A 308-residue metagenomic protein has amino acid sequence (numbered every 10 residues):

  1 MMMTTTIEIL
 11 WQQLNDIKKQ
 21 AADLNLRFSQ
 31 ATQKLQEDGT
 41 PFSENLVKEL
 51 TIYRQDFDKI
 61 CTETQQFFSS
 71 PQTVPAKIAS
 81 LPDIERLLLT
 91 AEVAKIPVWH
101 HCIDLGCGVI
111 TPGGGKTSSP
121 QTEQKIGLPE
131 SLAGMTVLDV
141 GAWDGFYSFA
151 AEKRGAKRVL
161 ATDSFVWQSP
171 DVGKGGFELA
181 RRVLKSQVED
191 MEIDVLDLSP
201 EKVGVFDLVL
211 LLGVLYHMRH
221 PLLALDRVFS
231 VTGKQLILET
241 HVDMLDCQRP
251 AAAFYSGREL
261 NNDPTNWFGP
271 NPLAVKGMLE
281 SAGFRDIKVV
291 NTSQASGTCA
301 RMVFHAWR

Functional and structural regions predicted by a protein language model:
M1-M2: Short, Lys/Arg-enriched N-terminal segments with co-localized hydrophobic residues within the first ~10-30 amino acids
T6-W11, N15-I17, L26, K34 (+5 more regions): Conserved N-terminal segment of class I S-adenosyl-L-methionine
G113, G134-T136, L211-L212, N261-D263: Short, contiguous strand/loop micro-motifs
L138, T162, L212, L238-E239: Active-site flanking residues adjacent to catalytic metal/cofactor-binding acidic residues
L196-K202, F206, L210-L211, R219-R308: S-adenosyl-L-methionine-dependent methyltransferase catalytic module, highlighting the catalytic core
L215: Conserved SAM-binding site of S-adenosyl-L-methionine-dependent methyltransferases, i.e., the hydrophobic residues
